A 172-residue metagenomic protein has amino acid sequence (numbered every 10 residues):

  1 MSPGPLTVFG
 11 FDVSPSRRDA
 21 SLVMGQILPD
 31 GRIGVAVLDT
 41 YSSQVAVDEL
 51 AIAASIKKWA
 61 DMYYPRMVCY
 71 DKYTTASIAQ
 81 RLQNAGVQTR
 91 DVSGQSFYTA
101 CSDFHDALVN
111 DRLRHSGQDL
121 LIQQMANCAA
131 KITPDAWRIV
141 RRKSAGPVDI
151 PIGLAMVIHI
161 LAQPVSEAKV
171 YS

Functional and structural regions predicted by a protein language model:
M1-G94, S102, H115-S172: RNase H-like, metal-dependent nuclease domains and their acidic two-metal-ion catalytic environment used
F97, C101-L108, R112: Conserved motor-coupling elements within RecA-like helicase/translocase cores
